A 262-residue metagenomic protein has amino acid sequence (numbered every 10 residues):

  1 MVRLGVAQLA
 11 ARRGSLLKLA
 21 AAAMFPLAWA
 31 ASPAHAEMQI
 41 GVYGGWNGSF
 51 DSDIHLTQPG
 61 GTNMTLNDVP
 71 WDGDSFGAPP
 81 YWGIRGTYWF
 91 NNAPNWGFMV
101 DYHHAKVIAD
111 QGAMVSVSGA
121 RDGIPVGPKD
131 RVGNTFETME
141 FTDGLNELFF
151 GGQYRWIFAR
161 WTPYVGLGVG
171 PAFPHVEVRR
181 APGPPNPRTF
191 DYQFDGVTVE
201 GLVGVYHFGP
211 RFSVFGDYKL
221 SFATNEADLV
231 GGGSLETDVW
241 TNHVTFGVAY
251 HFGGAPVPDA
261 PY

Functional and structural regions predicted by a protein language model:
M1-S15: N-terminal secretory signal peptides that target proteins for export/translocation
S15-W29: Bacterial N-terminal signal peptides
A34-F90, V176, T245-Y262: Short glycine/proline- and aromatic-enriched beta-strand/turn motifs that initiate or cap beta-hairpins
A34-I40, P94-W96, A159-V165, P210-V214 (+1 more regions): Outer-envelope beta-barrel architecture signal
D53-Q58, D110-V117, H175-N186, E226-G233: Outer-membrane beta-barrel translocator domains and adjoining extracellular loop/strand segments of Gram-negative
V69-D72, N134-E140, P182-D191, V230-E236: Extracellular loop and loop/strand-boundary signature of outer-membrane beta-barrel proteins
A78-W82, T142-L148, W161, Q193-V199 (+1 more regions): Residues that define the transmembrane beta-barrel architecture of outer-membrane proteins
R85-A181, T245, A249-H251: Gram-negative (and chloroplast) outer-membrane scaffold detector with strong preference for beta-barrel transmembrane
